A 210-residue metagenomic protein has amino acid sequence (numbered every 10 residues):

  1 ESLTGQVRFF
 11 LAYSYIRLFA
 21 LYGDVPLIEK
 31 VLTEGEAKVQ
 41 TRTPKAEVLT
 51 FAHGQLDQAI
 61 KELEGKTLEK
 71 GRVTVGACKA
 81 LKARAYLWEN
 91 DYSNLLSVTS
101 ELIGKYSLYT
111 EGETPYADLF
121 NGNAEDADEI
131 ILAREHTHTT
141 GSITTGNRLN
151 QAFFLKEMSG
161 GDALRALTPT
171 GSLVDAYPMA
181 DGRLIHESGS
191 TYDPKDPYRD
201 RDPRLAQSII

Functional and structural regions predicted by a protein language model:
E1-V73, E89-S97, L102-G104: Aromatic-anchored glycine-rich loop motif in surface-exposed flexible loops
D57-I60, V75-I210: An aromatic- and glycine-enriched ligand-binding surface/loop that stacks and positions planar moieties
